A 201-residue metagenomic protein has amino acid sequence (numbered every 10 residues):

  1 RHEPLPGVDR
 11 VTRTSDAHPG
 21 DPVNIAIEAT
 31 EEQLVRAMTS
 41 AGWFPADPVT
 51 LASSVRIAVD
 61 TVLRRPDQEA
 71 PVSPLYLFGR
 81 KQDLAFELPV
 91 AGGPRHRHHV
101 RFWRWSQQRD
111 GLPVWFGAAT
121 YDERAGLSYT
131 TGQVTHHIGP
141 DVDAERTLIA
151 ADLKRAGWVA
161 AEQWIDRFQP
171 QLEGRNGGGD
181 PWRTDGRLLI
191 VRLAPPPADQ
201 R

Functional and structural regions predicted by a protein language model:
R1-D9: Charged, low-complexity intrinsically disordered tails and linkers
R1-H2, D16, M38, G111-L112: Phosphate-binding glycine-rich loops and adjacent basic patches that engage nucleotide phosphates, nucleic-acid
V8-R36: Terminal, regulation- and interaction-focused segments at domain boundaries
T14-P19, M38, L84-E87, V100: Aromatic-residue detector
A29-V49: Amphipathic alpha-helical segments
S53-R201: A cross-kingdom signal targeting lumenal/periplasmic-facing segments of multi-pass membrane and secretory-pathway
